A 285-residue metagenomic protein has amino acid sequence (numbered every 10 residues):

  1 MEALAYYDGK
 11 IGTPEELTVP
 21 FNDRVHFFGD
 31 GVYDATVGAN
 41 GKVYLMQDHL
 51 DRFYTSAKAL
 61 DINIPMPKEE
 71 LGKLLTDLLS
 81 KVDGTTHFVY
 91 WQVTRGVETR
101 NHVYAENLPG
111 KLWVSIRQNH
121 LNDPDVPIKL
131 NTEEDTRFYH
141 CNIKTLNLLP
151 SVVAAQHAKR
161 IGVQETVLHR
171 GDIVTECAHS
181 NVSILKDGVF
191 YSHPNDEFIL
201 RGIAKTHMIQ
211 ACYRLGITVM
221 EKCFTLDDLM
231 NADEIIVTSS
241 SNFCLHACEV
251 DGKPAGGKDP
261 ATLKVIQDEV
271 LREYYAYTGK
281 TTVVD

Functional and structural regions predicted by a protein language model:
M1-D77, T94, T99, V103-D285: Helix-start/capping segments and mature chain N-termini
S80-H87, I217: Short secondary-structure junctions
